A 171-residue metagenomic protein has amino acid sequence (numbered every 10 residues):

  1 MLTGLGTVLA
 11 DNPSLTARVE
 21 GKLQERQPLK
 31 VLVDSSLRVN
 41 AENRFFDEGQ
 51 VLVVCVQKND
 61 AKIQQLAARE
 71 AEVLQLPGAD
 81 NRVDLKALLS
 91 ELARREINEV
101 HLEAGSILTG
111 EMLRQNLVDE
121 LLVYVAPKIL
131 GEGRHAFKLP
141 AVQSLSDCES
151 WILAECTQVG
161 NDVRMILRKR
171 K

Functional and structural regions predicted by a protein language model:
M1-K171: Enzymes that bind and transform nitrogen-containing heteroaromatic metabolites
